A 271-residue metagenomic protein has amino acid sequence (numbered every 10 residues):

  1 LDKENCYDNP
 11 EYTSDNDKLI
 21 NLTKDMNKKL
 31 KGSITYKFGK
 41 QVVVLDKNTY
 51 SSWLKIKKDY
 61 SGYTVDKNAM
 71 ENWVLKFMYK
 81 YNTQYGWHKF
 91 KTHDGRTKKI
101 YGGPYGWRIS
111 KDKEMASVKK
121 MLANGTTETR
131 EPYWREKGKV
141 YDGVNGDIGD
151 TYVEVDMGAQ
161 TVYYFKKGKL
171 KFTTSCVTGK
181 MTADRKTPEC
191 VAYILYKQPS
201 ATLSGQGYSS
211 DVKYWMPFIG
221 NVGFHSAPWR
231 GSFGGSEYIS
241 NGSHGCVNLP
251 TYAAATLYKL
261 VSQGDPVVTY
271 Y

Functional and structural regions predicted by a protein language model:
L1-A183, P188-S209, Y214, V261 (+1 more regions): Surface-exposed, secretory/extracytoplasmic low-complexity segments enriched in Ser/Thr/Asn/Gly/Pro
W215-L260, D265-T269: Active-site scaffold segments
